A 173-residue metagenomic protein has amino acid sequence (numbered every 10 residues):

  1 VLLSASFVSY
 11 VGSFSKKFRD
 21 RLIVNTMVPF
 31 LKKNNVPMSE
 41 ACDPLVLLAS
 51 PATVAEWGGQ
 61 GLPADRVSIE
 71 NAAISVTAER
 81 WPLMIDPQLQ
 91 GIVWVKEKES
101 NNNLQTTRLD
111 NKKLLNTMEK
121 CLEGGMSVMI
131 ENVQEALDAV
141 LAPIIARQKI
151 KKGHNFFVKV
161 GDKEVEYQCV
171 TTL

Functional and structural regions predicted by a protein language model:
V1-L173: Conformational switch/transducer regions in large eukaryotic molecular machines and scaffolds
